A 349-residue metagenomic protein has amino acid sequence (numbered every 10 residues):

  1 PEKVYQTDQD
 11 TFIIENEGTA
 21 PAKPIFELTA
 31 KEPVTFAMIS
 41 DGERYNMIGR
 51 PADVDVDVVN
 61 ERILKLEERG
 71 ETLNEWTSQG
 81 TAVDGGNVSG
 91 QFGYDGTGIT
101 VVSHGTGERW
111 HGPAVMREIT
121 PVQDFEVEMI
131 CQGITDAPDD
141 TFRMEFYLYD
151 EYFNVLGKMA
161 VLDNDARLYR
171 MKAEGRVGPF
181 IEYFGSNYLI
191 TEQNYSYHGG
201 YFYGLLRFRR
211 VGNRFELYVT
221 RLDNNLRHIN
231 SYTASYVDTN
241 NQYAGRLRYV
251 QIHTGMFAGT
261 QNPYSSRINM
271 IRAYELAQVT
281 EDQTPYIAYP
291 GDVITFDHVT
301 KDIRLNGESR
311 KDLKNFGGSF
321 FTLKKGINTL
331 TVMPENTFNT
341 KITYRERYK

Functional and structural regions predicted by a protein language model:
E2-G85: Intrinsically disordered, low-complexity terminal/linker regions enriched in Pro/Ser/Gly and acidic residues
K65-E192: Secretory/extracellular carbohydrate-interaction modules and structurally similar beta-sandwich "look-alikes"
Q123, F202, G317-T329: A glycine-anchored, Pro-Gly-centered beta-turn/N-cap motif
V127-M129, S196-N241, D302-L305: Carbohydrate-binding surfaces in secreted/extracellular proteins
E192-R207, V211-R214, R272, E281-V293: Trp-centered recognition loops
I229-S266, T322: Flexible glycan-contacting loops in extracellular carbohydrate-active proteins
T260-L313: Intrinsically disordered, low-complexity segments enriched in Gly and acidic/Ser/Thr residues that form flexible
E335-K349: C-terminal interaction-tip segments
